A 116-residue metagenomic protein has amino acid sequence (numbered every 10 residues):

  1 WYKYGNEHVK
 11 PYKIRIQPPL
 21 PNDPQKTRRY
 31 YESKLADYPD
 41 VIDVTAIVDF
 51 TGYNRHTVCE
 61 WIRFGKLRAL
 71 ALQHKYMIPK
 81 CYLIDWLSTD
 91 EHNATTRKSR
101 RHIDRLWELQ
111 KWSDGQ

Functional and structural regions predicted by a protein language model:
W1-L20, K26-R28, L83-Q116: A short, Lys/Arg-enriched interface patch at domain edges and termini
W1-P11, F50-M77: Major-groove DNA-recognition helix of helix-turn-helix-type DNA-binding domains
G5, Y30-S33, P39, K66 (+1 more regions): Catalytic cores of transferase enzymes with a strong primary signal for eukaryotic protein kinases
K26-T57: Polyanion-binding surface elements
D37-Y38, Y76-M77, I84, N93: Aromatic/pi-system hotspot detector in well-structured domains
D43, D49-G52, K75, W86 (+1 more regions): Residues in flexible loops and secondary-structure boundaries
W61, L72-H74, C81, W86 (+1 more regions): A periodicity- and composition-biased signal for non-globular, repetitive helical segments
